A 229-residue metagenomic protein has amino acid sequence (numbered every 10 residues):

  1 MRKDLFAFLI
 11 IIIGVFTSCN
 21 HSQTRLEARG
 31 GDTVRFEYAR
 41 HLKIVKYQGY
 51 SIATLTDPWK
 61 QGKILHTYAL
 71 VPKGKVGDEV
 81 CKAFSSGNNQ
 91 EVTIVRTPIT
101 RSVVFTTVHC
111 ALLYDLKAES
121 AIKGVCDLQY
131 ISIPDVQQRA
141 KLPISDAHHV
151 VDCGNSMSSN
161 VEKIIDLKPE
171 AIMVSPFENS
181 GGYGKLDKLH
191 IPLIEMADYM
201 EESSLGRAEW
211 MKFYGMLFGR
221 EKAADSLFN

Functional and structural regions predicted by a protein language model:
M1-T24: Bacterial Sec-dependent N-terminal signal peptides
C19-N229: N-terminal ligand-binding lobe of clamshell/alpha-beta domains
